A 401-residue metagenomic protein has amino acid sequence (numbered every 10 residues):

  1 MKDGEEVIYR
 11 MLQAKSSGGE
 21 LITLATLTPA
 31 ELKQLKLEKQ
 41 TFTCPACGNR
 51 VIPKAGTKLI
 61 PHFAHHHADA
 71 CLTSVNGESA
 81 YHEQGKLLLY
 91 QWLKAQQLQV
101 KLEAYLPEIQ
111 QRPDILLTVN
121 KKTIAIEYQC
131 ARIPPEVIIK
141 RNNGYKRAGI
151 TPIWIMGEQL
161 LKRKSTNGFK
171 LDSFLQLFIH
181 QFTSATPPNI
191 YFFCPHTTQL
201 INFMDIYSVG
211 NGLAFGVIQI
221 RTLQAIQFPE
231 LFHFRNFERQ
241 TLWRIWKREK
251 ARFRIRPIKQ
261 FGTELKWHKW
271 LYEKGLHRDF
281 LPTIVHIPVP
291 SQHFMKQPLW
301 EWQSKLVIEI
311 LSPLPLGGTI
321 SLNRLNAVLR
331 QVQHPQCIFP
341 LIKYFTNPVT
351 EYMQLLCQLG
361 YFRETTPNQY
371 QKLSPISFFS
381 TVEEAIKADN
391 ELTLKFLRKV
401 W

Functional and structural regions predicted by a protein language model:
M1-L98: N-terminal cysteine/histidine-rich coordination modules
L32-K36, W92, Q96-A125, T381: Active-site metal-binding core of divalent-cation-utilizing nuclease and nuclease-like domains
L89, I115-L117, K122-P134, Y145 (+1 more regions): Conserved catalytic cores of phosphodiester-cleaving nucleases, focusing on short active-site segments
C130-T183: Catalytic cores of nucleic-acid endonucleases
F174-F232: A conserved mid-domain beta-alpha-beta active-site/ligand-binding segment of alpha/beta enzyme cores
N211-W270: Eukaryotic partner-binding/assembly regions in large regulatory complexes
I255-W401: Extended, amphipathic alpha-helical scaffolds
